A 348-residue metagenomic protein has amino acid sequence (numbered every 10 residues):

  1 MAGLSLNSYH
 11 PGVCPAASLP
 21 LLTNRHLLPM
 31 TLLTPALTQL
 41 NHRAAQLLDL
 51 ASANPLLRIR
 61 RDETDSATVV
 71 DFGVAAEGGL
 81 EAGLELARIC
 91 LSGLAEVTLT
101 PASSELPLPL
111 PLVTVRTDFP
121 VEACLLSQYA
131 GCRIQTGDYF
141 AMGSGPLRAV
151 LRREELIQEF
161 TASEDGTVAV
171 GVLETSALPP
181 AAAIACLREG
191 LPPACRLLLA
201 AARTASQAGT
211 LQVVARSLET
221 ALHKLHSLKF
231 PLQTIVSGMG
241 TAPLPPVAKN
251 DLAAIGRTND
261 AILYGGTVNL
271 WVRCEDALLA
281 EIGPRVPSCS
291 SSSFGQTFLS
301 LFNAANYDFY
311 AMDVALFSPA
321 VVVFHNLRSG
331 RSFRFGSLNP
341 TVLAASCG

Functional and structural regions predicted by a protein language model:
S5-S8, S18: Serine residues within intrinsically disordered or low-complexity segments
N7-H10, N24-H26: Intrinsic-disorder-associated, low-complexity terminal segments enriched in Asp/Asn/His/Tyr and depleted of Lys/Arg
A17-P29: Short, Lys/Arg-enriched N-terminal segments with co-localized hydrophobic residues within the first ~10-30 amino acids
P29-L187, L191-E219, H223, S227-G348: Anaerobic metallocofactor- and corrinoid-dependent redox/one-carbon enzyme cores, especially those from methanogenesis
